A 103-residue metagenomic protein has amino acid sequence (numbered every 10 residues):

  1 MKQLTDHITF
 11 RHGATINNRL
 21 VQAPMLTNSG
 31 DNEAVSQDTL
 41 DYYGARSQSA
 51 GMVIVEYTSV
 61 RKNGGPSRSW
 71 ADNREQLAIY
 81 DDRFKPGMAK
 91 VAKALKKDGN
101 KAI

Functional and structural regions predicted by a protein language model:
M1-I103: Flavin-dependent oxidoreductase catalytic cores
